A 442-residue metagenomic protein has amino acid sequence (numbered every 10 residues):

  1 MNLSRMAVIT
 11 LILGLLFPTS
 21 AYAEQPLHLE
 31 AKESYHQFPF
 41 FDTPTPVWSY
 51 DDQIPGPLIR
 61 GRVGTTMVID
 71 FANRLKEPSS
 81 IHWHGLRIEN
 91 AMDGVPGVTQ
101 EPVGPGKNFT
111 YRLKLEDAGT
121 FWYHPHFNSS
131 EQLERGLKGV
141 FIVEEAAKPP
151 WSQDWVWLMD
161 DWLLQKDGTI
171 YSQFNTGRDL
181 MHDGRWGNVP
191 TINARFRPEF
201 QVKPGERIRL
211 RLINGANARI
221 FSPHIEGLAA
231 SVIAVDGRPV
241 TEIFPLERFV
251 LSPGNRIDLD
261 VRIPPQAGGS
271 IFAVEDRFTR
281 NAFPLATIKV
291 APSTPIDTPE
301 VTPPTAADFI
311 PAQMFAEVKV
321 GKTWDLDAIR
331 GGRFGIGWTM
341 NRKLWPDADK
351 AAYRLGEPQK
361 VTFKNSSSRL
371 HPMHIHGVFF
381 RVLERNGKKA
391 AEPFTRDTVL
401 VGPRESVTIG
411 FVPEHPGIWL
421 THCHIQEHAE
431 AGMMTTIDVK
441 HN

Functional and structural regions predicted by a protein language model:
A7-P18: Bacterial N-terminal signal peptides
T19-A23: Sec/Tat signal peptide C-region and signal peptidase I cleavage site
E24-K32, L133-Q165, T241-L370, V412-I418 (+1 more regions): Extended terminal and domain-junction accessory segments
Q37-V63, W186-K203, I329-P358: N-terminal edge beta-strand
S49-R60, N90-T120, F127-S130, F244-V250 (+1 more regions): Aromatic/His-enriched, Gly/Pro-containing loop or helix-boundary segments that lie immediately adjacent to catalytic
F71-L75, L212-A216, F363-S367: Asparagine-centered strand-capping/turn motif at beta-strand->loop junctions
M92-V95, E101-G104, K114, S172-I310 (+1 more regions): Histidine- and aromatic-rich segments of cupredoxin/plastocyanin-like copper-binding domains
G227-R238, N341, S366-F394, Q426-A429 (+1 more regions): Active/binding-pocket-proximal capping segment
